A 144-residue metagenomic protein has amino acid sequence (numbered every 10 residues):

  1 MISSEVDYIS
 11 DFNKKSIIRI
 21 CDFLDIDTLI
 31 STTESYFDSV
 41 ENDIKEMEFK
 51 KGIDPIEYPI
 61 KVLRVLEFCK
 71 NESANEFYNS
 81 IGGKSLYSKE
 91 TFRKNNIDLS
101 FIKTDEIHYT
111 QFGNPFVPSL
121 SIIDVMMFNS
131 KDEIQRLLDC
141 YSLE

Functional and structural regions predicted by a protein language model:
M1-E144: Residues lining hydrophobic/aromatic ligand-binding pockets adjacent to catalytic sites
